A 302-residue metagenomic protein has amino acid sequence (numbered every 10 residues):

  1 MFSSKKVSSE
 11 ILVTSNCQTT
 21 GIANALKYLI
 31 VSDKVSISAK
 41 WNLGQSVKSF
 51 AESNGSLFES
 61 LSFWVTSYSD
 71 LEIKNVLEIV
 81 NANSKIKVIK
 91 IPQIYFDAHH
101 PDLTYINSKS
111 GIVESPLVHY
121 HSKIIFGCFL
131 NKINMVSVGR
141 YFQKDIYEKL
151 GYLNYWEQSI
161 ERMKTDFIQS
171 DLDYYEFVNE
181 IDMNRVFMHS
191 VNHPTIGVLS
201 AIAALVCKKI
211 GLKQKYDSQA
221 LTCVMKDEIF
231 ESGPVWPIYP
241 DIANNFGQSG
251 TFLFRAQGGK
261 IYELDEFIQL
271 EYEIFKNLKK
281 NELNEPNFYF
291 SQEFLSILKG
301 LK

Functional and structural regions predicted by a protein language model:
M1-K302: Extracellular glycan-modifying ectodomains
